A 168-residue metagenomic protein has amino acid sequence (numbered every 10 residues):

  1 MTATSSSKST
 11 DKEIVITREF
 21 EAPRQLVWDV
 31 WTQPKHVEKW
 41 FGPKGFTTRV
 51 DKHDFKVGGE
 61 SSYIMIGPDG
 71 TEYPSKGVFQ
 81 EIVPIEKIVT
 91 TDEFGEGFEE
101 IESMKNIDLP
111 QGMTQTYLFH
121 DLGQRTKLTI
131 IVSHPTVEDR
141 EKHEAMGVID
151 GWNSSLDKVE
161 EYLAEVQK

Functional and structural regions predicted by a protein language model:
M1-T47: Hydrophobic ligand-binding cavity/cleft-lining segments
K8-T10, F55, D69-Y73, I107-Q111 (+1 more regions): A generic structural micro-feature
E13-V15, T48-V50, E72-G77, Q111-Q115: Short, surface-exposed coil-to-beta transition loops
R24-Q25, F55-K56, Q80-I88, L118-K127: A short, structured loop/turn motif at beta-sheet edges
V27, V37, S61, F79 (+4 more regions): Hydrophobic pocket/interface hotspot
V50, L163-K168: Short, highly charged C-terminal tails/helix-capping segments
V50-E100: Glycine-rich portal/gate segments that line the openings of hydrophobic small-molecule binding cavities
T91, E100-D150: Beta-strand/loop substructures that line and gate deep hydrophobic ligand-binding cavities in soluble
